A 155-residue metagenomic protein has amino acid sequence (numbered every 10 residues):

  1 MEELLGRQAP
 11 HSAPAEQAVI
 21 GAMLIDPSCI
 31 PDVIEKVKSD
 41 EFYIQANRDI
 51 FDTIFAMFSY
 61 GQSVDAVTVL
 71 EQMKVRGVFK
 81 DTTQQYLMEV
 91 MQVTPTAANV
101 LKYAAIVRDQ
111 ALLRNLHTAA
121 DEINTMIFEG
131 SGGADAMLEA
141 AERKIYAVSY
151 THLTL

Functional and structural regions predicted by a protein language model:
M1-Q110: Noncatalytic partner-interaction/assembly domains of nucleic-acid and motor enzyme complexes, especially the accessory
Q84-E142: Extended, charged alpha-helical coiled-coil/arm scaffolds that mediate oligomerization and mechanical coupling in large
A147-V148: Acidic, proline/serine/threonine- and glycine-rich low-complexity intrinsically disordered segments
T151-L155: Conserved small/polar residues in nucleotide/adenosyl-binding loops
